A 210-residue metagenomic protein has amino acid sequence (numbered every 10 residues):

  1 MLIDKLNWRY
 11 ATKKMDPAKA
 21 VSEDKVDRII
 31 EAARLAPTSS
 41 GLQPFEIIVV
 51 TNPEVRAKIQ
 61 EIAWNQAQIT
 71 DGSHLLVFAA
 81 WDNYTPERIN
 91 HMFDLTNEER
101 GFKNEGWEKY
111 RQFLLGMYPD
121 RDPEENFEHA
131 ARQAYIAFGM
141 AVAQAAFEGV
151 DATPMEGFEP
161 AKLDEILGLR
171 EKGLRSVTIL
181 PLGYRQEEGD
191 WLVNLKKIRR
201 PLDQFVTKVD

Functional and structural regions predicted by a protein language model:
M1-D210: Acidic, surface-exposed loops and disordered segments
